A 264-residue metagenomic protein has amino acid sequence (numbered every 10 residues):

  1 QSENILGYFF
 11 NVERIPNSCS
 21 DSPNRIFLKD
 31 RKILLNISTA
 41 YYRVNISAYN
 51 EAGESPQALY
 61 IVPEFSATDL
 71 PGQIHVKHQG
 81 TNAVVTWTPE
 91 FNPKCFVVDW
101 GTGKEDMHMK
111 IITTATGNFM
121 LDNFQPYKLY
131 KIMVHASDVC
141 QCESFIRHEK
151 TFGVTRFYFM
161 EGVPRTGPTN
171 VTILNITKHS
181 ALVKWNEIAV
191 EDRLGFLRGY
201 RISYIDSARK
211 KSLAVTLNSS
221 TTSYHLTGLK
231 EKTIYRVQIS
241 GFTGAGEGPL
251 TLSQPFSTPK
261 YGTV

Functional and structural regions predicted by a protein language model:
Q1-V264: Extracellular low-complexity, O-glycosylation-prone stalks/linkers
